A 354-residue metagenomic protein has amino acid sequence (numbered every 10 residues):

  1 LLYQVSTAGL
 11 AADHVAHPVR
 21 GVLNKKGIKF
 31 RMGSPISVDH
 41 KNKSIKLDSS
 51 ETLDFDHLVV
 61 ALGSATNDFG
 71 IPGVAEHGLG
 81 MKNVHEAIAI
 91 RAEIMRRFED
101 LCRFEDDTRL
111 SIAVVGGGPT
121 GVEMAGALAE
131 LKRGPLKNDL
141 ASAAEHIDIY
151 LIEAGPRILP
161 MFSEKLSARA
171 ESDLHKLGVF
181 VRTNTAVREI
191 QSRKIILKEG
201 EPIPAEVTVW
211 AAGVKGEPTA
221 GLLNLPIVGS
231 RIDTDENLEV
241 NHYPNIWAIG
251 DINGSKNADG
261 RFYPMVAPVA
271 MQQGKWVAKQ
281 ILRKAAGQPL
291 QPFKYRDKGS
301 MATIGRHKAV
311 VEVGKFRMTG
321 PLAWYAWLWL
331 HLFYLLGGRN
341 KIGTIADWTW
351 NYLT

Functional and structural regions predicted by a protein language model:
L1-H57, F162-F180: N-terminal Rossmann-like dinucleotide/flavin-binding domain of flavoprotein oxidoreductases that bind FAD/FMN
G27-A113, S142, V209: FAD-binding core/adjacent interface of flavoenzyme oxidoreductases
F30-S37, A129-E236, V240-H242, L290: A Rossmann-like FAD-binding core segment of flavoenzymes
G63-T66, A125, V214-G216: Short glycine-rich anion-binding loops that position phosphate/pyrophosphate groups of nucleotides and phosphorylated
E76-R103, R193-I196, P202-Q272, W276-K279: FAD-site-proximal beta/loop scaffold in flavoenzymes
V115-G118, G155: Glycine-rich Rossmann-fold phosphate-binding loop(s) that bind the pyrophosphate of adenine dinucleotide cofactors
G121: N-terminal Rossmann-fold NAD(P) dinucleotide-binding loop
Q273, A278-T354: C-terminal, flexible cofactor-proximal segment of oxidoreductases
